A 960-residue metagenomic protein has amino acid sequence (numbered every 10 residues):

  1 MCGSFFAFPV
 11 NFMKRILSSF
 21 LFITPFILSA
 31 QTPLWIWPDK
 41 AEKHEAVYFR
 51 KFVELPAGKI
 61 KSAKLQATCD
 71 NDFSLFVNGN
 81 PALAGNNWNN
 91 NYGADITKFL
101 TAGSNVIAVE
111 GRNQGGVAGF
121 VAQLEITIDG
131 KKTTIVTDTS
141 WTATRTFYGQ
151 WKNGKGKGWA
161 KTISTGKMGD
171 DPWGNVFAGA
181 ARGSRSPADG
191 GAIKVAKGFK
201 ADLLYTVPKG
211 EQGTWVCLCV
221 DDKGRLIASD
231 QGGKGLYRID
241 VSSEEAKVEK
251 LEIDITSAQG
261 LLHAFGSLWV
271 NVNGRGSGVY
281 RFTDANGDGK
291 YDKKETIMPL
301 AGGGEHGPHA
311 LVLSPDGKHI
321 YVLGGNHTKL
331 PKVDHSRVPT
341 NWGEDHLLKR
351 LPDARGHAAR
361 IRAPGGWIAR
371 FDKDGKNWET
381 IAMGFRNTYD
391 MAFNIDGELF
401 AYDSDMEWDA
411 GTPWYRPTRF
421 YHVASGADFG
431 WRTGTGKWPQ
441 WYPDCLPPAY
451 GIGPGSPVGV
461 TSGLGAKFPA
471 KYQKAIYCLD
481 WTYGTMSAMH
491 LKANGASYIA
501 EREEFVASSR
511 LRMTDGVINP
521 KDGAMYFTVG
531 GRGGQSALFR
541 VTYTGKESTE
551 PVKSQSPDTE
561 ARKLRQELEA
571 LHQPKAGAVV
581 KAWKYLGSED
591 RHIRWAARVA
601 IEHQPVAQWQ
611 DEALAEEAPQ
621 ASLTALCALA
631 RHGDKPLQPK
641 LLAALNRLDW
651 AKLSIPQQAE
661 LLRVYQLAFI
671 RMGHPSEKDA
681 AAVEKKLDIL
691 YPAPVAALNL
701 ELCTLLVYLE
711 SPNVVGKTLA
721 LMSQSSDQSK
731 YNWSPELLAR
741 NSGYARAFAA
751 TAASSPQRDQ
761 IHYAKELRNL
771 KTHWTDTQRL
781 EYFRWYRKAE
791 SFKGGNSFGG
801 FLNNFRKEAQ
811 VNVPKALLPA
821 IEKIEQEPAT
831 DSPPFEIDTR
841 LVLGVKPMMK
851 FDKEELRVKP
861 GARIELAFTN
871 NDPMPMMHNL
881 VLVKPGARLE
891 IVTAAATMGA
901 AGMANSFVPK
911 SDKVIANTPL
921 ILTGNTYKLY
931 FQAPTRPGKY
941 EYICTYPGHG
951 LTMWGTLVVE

Functional and structural regions predicted by a protein language model:
Q31-A41, V106-A180: An acidic-aromatic loop/edge-strand motif
V53, A57-L75, I107-V109, W159: Aromatic-lined ligand-binding clefts that engage carbohydrates, nucleic acids, or primary amines
T68, D72-Q123: Beta-strand-rich ligand-recognition modules
A180-A570: Beta-propeller domains with acidic blade repeats across secreted/periplasmic ectodomains and cytosolic WD/CNH propellers
G530, G534, Y543-S832: Long, ordered, helix-rich scaffold segments
P828-G844, G886-F907, P947-E960: Extracytoplasmic/periplasmic copper-protein system
F835-I864: N-terminal edge beta-strand
D912-E960: Extracellular/periplasmic metallocenter environments
